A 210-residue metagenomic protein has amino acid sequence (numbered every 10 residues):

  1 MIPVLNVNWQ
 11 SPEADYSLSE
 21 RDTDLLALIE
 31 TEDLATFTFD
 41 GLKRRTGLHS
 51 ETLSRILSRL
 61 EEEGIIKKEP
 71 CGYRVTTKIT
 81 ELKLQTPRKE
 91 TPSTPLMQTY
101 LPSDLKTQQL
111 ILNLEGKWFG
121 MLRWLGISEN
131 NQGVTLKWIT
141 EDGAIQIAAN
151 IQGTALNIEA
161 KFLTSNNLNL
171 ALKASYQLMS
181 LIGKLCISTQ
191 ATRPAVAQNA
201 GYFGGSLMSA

Functional and structural regions predicted by a protein language model:
M1-V7: Basic, low-complexity segments
N8-D22, T38, C71-K89: Short, cationic-aromatic polyanion-contact patches
S19-A35: Short amphipathic alpha-helical interface segments
L34-R45: Short acidic, hydrophobic short linear motifs in intrinsically disordered regions
G47-E62: Short amphipathic alpha-helical interaction segments
E61-C71: A short, conserved structural fragment
L84-T135: Short Lys/Arg-enriched alpha/beta "domain-start" segment
G120-A210: Charged, low-complexity intrinsically disordered regulatory/assembly segments
